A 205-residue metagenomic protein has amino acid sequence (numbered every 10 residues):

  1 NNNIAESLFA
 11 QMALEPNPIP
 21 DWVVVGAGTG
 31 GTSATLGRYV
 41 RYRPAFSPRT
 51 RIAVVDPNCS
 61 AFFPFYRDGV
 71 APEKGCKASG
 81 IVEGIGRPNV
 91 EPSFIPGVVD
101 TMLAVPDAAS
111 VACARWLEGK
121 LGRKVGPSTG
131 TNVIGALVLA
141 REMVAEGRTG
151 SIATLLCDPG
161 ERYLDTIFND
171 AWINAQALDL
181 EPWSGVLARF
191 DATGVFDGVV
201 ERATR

Functional and structural regions predicted by a protein language model:
N1-T50: Glycine-rich ThDP/TPP pyrophosphate-binding loop and its adjacent helix/strand module within ThDP-dependent enzymes
I4-L8, L36, A114, N132-A140: Buried hydrophobic packing segments
L8, V23-V24, G30, I52 (+4 more regions): Buried hydrophobic positions in well-ordered alpha/beta secondary-structure cores of metabolic enzymes
P20-G26, R49-P57, T149-C157: Beta-strand segments within the central parallel beta-sheet cores of soluble alpha/beta enzyme folds
G26-G37, F62, S128-L137, Y163: Short glycine/serine/threonine-rich phosphate/pyrophosphate-binding segments that cradle anionic phosphate groups
Y42-P127, I167-R205: Active-site/ligand-binding loops adjacent to catalytic centers
W116-R123, G135-A145: Short basic/hydrophobic patches in alpha-helices and adjacent helix-turn junctions that form amphipathic surface motifs
L137-A177, E181-F190: Catalytic phosphate/nucleotide-handling subdomain of diverse soluble enzymes
